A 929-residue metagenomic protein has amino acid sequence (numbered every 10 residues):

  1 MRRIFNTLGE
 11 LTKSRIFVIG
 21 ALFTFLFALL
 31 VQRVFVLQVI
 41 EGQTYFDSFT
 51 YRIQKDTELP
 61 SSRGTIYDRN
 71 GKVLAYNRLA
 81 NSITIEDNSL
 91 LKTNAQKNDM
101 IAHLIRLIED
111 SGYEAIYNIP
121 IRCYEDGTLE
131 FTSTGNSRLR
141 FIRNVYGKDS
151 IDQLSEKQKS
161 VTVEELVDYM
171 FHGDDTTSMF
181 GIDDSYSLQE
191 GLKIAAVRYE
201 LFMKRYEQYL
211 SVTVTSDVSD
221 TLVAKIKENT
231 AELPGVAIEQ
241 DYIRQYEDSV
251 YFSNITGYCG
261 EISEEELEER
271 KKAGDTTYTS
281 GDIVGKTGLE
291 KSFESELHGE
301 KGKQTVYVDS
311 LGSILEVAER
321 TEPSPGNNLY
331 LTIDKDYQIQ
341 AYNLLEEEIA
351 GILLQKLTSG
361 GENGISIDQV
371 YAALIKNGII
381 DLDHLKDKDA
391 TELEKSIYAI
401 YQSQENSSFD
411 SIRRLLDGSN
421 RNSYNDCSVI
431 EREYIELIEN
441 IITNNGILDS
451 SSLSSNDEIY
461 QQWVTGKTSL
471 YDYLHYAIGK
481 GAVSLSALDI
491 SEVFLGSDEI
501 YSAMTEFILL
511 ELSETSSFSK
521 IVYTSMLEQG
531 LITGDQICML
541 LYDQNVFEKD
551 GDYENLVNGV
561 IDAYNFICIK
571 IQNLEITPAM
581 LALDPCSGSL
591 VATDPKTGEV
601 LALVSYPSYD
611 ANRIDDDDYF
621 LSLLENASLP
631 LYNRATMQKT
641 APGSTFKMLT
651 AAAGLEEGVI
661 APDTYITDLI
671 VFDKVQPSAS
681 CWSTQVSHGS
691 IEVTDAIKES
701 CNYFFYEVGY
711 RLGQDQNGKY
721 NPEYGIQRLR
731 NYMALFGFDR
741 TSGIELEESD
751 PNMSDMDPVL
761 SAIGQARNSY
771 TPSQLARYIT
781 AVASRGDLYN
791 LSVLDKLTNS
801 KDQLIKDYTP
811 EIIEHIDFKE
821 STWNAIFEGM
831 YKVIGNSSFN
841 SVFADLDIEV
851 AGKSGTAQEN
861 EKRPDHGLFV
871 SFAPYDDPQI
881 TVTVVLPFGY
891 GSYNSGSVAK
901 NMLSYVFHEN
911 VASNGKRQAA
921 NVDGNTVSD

Functional and structural regions predicted by a protein language model:
R2-I571, P578-S589, P595, G709 (+3 more regions): Membrane-proximal periplasmic segments of bacterial cell-envelope enzymes, especially penicillin-binding proteins
R33, G71, I101-H103, I226 (+9 more regions): Active-site SXXK
I53-K55, T84-T93, Q208-S216, T277-S280 (+9 more regions): Second-shell loop/turn segments in exported
R63, A80, K97-I105, V223 (+19 more regions): Extracytoplasmic/secreted envelope proteins and their assembly/folding machinery, especially bacterial periplasmic
G64-R69, Q245-L267, K271, G281-T287 (+5 more regions): Active-site beta-strand/loop architecture of penicillin-binding DD-peptidases
I83-Q96, S608-S628: A short, polar/charged loop-to-alpha-helix boundary motif
L416, N420, V604-Y606, D616 (+4 more regions): Short, glycine/proline-biased beta-turn/loop segments that scaffold the active-site neighborhood
S587, S678-V686, E692, N717-V759: Mid-domain, small-residue-enriched loop/turn segments at the edges of structured enzyme/sensor domains
